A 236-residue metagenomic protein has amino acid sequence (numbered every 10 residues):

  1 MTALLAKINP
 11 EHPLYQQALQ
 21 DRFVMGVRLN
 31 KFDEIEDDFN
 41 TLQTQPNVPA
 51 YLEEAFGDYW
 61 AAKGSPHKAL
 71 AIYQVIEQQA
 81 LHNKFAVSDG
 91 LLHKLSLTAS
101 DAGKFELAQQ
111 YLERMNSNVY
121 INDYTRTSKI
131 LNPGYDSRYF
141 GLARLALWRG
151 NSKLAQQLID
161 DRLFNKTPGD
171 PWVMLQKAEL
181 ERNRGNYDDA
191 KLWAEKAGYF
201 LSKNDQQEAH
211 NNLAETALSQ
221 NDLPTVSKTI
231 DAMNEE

Functional and structural regions predicted by a protein language model:
T2-A6, N40, Q74, E113 (+3 more regions): Alpha-solenoid helical repeat scaffolds
L4-K7, E11, D38, Q45 (+8 more regions): Residue position in alpha-helical solenoids
E11-D21, Q45-A55, N83-K94, G103 (+5 more regions): Generic helix N-cap/helix-start motif at coil->alpha-helix transitions
L19-R22, G26, E181: Short, conserved structural micro-motifs that define repeat-unit consensus positions and nucleotide-binding loops
